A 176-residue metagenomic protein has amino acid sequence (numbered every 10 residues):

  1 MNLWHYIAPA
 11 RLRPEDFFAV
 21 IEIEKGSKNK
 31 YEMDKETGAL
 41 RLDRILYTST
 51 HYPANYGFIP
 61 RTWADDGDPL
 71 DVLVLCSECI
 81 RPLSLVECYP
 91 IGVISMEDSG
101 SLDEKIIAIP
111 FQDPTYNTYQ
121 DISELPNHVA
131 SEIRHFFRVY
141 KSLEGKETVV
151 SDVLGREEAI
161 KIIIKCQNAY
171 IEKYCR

Functional and structural regions predicted by a protein language model:
M1-R176: Hydrophobic N-terminal alpha-helices or hydrophobic patches in metabolic proteins across all domains of life
